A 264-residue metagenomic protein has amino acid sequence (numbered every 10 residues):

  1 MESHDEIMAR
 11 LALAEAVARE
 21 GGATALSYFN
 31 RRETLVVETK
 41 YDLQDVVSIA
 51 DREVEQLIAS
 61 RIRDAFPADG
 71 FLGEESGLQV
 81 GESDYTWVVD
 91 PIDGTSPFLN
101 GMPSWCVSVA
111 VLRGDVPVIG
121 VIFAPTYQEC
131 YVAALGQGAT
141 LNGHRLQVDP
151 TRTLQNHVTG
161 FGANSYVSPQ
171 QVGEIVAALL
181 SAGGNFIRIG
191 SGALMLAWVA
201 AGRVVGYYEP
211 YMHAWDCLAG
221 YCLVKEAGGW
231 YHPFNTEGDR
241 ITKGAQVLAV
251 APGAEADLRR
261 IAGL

Functional and structural regions predicted by a protein language model:
M1-I92: N-terminal subdomain of lithium-sensitive/metallo-dependent phosphomonoesterases centered on the IMPase/IPPase/PAP
A14, A18-G21, G120, A139 (+2 more regions): Small-residue (primarily alanine) positions within well-ordered alpha-helices, especially packing/interaction faces
A25, D51, I62, T95 (+5 more regions): Residue-level signal for inorganic ion chemistry
T39, Q79-G81, G114, V132 (+2 more regions): Solvent-exposed alpha-helices and their adjacent loops that cap or buttress functional pockets in soluble metabolic
P67, S83-D84, D115-V118, L154-N156 (+1 more regions): Short coil/turn connectors at secondary-structure junctions
G81-T140: DPxDG-like acidic metal-binding loop motif
L112-V116, T126, L135-G138, H144 (+3 more regions): Short loop segments at secondary-structure junctions
Q147-L264: An extended, acidic
